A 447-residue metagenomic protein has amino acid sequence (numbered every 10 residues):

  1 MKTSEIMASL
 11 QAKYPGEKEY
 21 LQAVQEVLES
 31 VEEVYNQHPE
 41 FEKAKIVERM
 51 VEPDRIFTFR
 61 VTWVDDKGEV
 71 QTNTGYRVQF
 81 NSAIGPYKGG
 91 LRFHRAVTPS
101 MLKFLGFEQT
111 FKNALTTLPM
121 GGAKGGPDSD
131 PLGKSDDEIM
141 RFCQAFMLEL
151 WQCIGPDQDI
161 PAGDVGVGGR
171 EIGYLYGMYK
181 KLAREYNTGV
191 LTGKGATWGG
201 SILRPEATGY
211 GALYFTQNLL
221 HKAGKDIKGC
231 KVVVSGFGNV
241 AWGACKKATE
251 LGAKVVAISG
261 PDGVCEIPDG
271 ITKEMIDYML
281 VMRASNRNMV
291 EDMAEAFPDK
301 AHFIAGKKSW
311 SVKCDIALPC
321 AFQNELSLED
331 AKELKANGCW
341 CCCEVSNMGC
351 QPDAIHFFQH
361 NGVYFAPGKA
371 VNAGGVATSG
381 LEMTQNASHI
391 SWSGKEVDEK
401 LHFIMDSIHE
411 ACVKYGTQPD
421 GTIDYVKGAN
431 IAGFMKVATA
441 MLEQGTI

Functional and structural regions predicted by a protein language model:
K2-A23, L219, K335-I447: Adenosine-phosphate binding glycine-rich loop
L21, Q37-A44, T117, I154-G163 (+4 more regions): Flexible, glycine/charged-enriched surface loops at secondary-structure junctions
E40-E69: Structured beta-strand/loop patches that form or line metal/cofactor-binding pockets in enzymes
E69-T110: N-terminal cap/recognition module
H94, N113-K228: Glycine/serine-rich phosphate-binding loop and adjoining beta1-alpha1 elements at the start of nucleotide-handling
G195, G200-K313: Glycine-rich phosphate/diphosphate-binding loop of Rossmann-like nucleotide-binding domains
G263-F365, A370: Rossmann-like adenosine-cofactor binding region
